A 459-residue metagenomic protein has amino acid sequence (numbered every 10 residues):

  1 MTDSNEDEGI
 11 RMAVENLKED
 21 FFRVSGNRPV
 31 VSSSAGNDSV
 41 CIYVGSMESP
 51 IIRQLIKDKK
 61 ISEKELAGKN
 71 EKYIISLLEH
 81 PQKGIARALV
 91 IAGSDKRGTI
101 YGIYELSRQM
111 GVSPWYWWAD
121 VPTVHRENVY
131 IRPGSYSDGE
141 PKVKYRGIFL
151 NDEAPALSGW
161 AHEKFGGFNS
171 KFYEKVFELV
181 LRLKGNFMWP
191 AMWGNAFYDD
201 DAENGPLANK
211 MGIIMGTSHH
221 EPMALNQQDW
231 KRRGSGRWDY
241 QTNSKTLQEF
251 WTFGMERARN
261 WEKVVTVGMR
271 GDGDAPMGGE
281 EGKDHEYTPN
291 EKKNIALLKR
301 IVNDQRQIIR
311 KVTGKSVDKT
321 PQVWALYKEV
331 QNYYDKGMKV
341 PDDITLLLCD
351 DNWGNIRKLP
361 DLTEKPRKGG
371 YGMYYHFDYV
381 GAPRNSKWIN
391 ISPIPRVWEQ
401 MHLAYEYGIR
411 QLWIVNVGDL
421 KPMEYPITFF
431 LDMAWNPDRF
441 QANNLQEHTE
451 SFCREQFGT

Functional and structural regions predicted by a protein language model:
M1-E140: Contiguous, structured surface segment used for ligand recognition
D3-S4, E8, A88-G93, N151-S170 (+6 more regions): The substrate-binding groove and active-site-proximal loops of carbohydrate-active enzymes, especially glycoside
E8-G9, P50-I51, R97-T99, P155-S158 (+11 more regions): Flexible loop/turn segments at secondary-structure boundaries
V31, P122-R132, M192-W193, D199-K210 (+1 more regions): Gly/Pro-rich turn-and-neighbor structural signature
P114-G166, K171-A191, G369-G372: An acidic-aromatic substrate-binding cleft motif
G134-S137, P289-K292, D304-T459: Substrate-binding groove of N-acetylhexosamine-processing glycoside hydrolases
V143, G166-G194, E203, L207-G216 (+2 more regions): Catalytic domains of carbohydrate-active enzymes, especially glycoside hydrolases
R146-L150, L181, F187-P190, M215-S218 (+5 more regions): Hydrophobic faces of well-ordered beta-strands that scaffold small-molecule active sites in alpha/beta enzyme cores
